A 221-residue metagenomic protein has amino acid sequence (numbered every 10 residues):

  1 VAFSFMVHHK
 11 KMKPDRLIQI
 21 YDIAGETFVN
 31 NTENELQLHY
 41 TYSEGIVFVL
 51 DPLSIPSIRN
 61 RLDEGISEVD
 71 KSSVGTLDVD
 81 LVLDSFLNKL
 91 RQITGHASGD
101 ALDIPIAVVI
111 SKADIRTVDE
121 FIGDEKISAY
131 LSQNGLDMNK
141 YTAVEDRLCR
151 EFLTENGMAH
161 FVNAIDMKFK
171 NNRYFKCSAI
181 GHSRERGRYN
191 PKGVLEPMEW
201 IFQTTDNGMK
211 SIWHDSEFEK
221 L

Functional and structural regions predicted by a protein language model:
V1-F3, P14-R16, G157, K170-R173: Generic structural motif recognizing short loop/turn segments at the entrances and edges of beta-strands
A2-V47, L53-E64, Q92, Y189-K192: Switch II of P-loop NTPase G domains
G45-L221: Conserved GTP-binding G-domain of TRAFAC-class P-loop NTPases and closely related GTPase folds
